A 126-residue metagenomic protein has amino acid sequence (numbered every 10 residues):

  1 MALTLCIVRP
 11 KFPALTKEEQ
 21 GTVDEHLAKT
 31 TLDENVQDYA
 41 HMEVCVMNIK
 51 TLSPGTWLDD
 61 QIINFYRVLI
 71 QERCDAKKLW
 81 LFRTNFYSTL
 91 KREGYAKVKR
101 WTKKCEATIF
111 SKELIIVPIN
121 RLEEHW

Functional and structural regions predicted by a protein language model:
M1-W126: Cysteine protease catalytic domains with a Cys-His-Asp triad
